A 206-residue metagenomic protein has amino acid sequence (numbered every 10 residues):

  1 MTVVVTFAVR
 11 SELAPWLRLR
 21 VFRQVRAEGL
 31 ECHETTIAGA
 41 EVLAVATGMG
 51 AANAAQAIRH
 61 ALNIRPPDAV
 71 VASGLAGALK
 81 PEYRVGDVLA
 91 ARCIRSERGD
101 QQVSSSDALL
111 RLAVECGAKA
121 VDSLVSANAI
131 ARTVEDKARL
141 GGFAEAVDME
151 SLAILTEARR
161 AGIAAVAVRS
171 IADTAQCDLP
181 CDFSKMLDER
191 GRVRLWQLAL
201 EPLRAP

Functional and structural regions predicted by a protein language model:
M1-V4: Extreme N-terminal starter segment of soluble prokaryotic enzymes
T6-A8, V45: Short hydrophobic segments within beta-strands
V9-R10, S151: Helix N-cap/beta->alpha junction signal
E12-W16, N53: Short N-terminal binding/cap micro-motifs at the start of the first secondary-structure element
P15-R23: Short, aromatic/basic amphipathic alpha-helical patches
A27-P206: Glycine-rich phosphate- or other oxyanion-binding loops that anchor nucleotides, phosphorylated ligands
